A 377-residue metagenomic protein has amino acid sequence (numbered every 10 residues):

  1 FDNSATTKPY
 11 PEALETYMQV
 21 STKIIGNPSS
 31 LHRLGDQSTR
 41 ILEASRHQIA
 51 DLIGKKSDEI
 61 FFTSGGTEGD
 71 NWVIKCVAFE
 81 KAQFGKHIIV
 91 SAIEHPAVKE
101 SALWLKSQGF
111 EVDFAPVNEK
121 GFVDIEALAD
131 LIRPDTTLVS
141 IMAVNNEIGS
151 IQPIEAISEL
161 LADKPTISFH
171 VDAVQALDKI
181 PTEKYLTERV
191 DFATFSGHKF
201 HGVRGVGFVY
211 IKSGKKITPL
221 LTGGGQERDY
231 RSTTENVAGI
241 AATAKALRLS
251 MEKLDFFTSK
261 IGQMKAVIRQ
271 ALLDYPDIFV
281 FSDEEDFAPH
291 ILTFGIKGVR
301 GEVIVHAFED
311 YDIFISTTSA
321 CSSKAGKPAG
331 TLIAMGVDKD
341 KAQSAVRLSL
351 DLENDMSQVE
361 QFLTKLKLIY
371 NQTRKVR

Functional and structural regions predicted by a protein language model:
F1-R377: Pyridoxal 5′-phosphate
